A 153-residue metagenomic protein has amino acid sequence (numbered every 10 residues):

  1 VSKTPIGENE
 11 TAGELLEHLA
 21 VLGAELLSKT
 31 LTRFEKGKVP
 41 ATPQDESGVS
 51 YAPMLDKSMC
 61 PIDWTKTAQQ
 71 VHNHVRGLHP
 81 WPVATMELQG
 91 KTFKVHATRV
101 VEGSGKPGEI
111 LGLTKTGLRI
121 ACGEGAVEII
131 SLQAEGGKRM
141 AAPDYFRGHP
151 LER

Functional and structural regions predicted by a protein language model:
V1-V101: Active-site-proximal loop/hinge segments within enzyme catalytic domains
T65-R153: An anion-binding loop in the catalytic cleft
